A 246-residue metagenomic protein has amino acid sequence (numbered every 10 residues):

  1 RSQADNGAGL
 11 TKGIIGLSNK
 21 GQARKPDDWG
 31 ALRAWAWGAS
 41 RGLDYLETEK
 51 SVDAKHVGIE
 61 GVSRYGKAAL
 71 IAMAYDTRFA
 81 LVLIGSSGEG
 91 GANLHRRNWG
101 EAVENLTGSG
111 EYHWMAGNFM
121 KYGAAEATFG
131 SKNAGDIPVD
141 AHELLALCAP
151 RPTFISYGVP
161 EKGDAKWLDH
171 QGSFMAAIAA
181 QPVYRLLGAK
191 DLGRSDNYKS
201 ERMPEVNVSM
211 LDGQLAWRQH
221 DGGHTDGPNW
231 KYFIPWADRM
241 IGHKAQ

Functional and structural regions predicted by a protein language model:
R1-R41, Y45-T48, G88-N98: Cap/lid segment of the alpha/beta-hydrolase catalytic domain
A31, S63-K67: Active-site loop->helix "elbow" adjoining a glycine-rich segment at hydrolase catalytic centers
A39, E47, G66-T77: Short glycine-enriched nucleophile-adjacent loop and the immediately C-terminal alpha-helix near the catalytic center
S51-S63: Alpha/beta-hydrolase fold nucleophile elbow
L81-L144, K166-K199: Mobile cap/lid helix-loop segments that gate and shape the active-site cleft of serine hydrolases
L147-T153, M210-L215: Short, proline-enriched alpha-helix->beta-strand connector loops that line the catalytic pocket of alpha/beta-hydrolase
A149-H170, Q219-G223: Conserved strand-to-loop "acid loop" that flanks and positions the catalytic carboxylate
E161, M175-Q246: C-terminal catalytic histidine-bearing segment of alpha/beta-hydrolase fold enzymes
